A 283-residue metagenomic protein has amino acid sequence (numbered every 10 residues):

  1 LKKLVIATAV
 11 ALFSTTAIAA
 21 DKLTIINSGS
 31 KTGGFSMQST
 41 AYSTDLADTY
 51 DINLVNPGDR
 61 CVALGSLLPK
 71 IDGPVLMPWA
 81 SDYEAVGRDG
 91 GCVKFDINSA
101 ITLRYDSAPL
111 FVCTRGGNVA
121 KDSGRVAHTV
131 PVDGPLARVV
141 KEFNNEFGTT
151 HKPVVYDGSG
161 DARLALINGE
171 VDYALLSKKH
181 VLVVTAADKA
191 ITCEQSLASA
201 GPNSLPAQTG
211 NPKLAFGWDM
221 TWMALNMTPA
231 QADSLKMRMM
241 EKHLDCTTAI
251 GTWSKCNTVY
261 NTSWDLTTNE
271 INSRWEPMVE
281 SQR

Functional and structural regions predicted by a protein language model:
L4-F13: Sec-dependent N-terminal signal peptides
F13-A19: Sec/Tat signal peptide C-region and signal peptidase I cleavage site
A20-S99, P135-L136, N144-L175, K179-H180 (+2 more regions): N-terminal (or domain-start) structured segment
T24, T114-V119, V155, A230-M237: Short hydrophobic alpha-helices and adjacent helix-cap/hinge residues
G90-G91, F95-P135, E142-F147: A conserved helix-loop-strand patch within extracytoplasmic ligand-binding domains of the periplasmic binding
S107-A108, V181-T247, E270-Q282: C-terminal lobe and pocket-closing loops of periplasmic/extracytoplasmic Venus-flytrap solute-binding proteins
D245-E270: Mature extracytoplasmic/periplasmic domains
